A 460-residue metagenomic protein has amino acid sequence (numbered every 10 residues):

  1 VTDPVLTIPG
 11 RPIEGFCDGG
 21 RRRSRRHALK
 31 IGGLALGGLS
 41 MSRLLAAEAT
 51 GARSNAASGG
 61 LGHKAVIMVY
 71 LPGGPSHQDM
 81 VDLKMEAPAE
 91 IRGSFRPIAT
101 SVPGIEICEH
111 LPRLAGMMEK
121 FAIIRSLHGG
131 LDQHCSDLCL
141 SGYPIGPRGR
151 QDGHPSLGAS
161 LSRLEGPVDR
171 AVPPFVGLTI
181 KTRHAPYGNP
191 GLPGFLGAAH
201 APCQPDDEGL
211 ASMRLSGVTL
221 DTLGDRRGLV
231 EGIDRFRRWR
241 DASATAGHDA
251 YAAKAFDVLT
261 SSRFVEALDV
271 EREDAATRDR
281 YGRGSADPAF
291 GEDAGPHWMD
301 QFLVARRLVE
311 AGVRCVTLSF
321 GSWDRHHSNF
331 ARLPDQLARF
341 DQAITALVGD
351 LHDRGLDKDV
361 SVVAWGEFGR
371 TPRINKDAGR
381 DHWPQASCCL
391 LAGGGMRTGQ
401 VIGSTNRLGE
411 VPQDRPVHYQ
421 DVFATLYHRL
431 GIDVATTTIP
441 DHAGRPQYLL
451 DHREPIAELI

Functional and structural regions predicted by a protein language model:
V1-I460: Ligand-binding pockets and gating/stacking loops
